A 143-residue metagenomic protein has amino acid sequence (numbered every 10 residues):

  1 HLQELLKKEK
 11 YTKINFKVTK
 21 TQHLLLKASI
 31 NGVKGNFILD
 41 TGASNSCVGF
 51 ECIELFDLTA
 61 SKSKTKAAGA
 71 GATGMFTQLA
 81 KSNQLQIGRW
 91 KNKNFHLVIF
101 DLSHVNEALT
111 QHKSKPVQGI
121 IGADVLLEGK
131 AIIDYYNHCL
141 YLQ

Functional and structural regions predicted by a protein language model:
H1-Q143: Pepsin/retropepsin-fold aspartyl endopeptidases
